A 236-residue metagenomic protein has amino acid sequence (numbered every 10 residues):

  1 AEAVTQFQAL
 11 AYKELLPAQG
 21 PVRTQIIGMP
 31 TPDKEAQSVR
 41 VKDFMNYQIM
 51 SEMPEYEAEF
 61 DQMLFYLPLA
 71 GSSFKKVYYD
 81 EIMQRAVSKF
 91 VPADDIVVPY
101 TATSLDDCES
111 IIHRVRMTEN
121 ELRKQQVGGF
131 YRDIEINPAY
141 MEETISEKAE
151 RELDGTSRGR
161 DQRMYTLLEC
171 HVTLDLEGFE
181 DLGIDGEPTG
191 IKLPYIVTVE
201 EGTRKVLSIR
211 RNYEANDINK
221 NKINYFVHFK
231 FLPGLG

Functional and structural regions predicted by a protein language model:
A1-G236: Extended alpha-helical, oligomerization-prone segments that build pores/tubes and scaffolds
